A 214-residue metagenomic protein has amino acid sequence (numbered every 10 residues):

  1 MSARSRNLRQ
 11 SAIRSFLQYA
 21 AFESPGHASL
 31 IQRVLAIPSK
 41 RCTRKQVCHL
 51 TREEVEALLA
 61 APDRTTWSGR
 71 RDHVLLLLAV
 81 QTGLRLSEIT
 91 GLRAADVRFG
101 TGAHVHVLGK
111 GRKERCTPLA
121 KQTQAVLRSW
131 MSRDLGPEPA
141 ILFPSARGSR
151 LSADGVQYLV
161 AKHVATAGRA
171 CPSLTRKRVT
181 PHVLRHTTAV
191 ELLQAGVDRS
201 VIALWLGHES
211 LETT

Functional and structural regions predicted by a protein language model:
M1-T214: Conserved catalytic core of the tyrosine transesterase superfamily
